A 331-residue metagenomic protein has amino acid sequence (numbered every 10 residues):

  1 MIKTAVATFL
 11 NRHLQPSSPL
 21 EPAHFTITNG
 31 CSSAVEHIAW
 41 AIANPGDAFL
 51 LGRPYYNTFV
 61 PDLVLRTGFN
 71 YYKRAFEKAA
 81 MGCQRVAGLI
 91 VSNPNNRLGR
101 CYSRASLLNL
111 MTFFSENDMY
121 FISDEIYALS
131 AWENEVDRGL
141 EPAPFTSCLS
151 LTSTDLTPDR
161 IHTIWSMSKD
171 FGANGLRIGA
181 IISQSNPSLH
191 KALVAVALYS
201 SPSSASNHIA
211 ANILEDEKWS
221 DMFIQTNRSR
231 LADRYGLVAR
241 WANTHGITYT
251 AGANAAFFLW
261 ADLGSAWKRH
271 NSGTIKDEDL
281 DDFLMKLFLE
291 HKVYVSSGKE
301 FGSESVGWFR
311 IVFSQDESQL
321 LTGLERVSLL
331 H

Functional and structural regions predicted by a protein language model:
M1, A5-H331: PLP-dependent class I/II
